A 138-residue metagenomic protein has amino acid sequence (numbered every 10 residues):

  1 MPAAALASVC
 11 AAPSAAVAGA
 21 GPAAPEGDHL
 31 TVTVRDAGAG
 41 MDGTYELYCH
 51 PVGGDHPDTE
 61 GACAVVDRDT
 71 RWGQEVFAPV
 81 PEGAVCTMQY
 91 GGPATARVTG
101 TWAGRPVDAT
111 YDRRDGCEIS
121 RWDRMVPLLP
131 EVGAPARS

Functional and structural regions predicted by a protein language model:
M1-R97, T101-S138: N- and C-terminal low-complexity/disordered segments
